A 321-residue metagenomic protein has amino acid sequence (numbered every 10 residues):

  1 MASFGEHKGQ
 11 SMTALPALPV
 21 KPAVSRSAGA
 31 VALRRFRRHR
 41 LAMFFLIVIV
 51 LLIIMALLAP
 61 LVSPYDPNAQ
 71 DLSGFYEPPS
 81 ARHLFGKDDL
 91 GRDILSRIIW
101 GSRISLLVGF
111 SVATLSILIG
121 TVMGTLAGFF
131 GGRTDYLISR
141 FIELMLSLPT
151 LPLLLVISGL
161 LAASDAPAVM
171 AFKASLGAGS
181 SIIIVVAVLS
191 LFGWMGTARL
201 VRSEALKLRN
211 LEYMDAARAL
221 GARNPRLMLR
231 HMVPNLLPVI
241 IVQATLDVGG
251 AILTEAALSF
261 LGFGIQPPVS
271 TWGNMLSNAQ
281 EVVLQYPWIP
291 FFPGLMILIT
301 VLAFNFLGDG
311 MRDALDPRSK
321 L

Functional and structural regions predicted by a protein language model:
A2-I117, T121, T125-L126, G132-Y136 (+5 more regions): Gly/Trp-centered helix-boundary motif
L52, T125, L154-G159, L189 (+4 more regions): Transmembrane alpha-helix boundary and packing residues in multipass membrane permease domains and related
L58-S73, L153-F172, S259-L261, Q266-P268: Extracellular/periplasmic helix-loop junction at the C-terminal end of a transmembrane helix in multi-pass membrane
L84, L118-I119, F129, I138-A205 (+1 more regions): Generic hydrophobic transmembrane alpha-helix motif, especially the helices
R92-L107, S111, G131-S139, L206-N210 (+1 more regions): Amphipathic cytosolic juxtamembrane alpha-helices at the membrane-cytosol interface of multi-pass membrane transporters
I104-V108, M123, S139, I183-A187 (+5 more regions): Short alpha-helical transmembrane interface motifs in multi-pass membrane proteins
I157-L161, F172-G177, L189, L246-M296: Glycine-rich helix-loop "coupling/hinge" segments at transmembrane-helix boundaries in multipass transporters
L161-G179, L191-F192, P238-V248, P287-L321: C-terminal transmembrane helix and the adjacent membrane-cytosol boundary/short C-terminal tail of inner/organellar
